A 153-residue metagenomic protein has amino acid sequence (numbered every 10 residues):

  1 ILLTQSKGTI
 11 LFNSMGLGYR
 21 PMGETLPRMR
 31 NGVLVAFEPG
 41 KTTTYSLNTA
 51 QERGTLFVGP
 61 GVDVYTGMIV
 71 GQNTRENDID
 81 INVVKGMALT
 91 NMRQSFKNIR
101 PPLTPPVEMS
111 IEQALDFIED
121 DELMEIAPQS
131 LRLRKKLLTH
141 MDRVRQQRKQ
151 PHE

Functional and structural regions predicted by a protein language model:
I1-E153: Accessory interaction regions appended to the cores of large information-processing enzymes
